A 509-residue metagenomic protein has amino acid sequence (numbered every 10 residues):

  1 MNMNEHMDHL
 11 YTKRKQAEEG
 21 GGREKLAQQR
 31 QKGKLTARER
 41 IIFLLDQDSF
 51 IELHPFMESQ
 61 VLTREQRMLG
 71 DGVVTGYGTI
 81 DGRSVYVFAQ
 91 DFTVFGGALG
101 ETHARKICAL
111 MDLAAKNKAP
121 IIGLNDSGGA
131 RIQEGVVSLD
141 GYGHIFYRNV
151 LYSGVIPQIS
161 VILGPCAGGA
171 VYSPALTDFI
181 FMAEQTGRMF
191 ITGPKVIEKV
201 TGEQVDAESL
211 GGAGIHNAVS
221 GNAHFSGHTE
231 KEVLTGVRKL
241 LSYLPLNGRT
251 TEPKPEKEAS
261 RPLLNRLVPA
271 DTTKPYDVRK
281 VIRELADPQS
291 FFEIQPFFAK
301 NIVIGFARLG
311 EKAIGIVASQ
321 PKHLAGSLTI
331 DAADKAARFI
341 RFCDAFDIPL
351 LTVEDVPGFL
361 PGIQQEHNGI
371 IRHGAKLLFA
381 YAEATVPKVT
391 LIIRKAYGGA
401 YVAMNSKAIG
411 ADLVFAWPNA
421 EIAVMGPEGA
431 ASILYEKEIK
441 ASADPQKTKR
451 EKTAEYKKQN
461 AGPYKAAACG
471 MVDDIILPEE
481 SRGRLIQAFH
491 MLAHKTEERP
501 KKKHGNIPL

Functional and structural regions predicted by a protein language model:
M1-L509: Ligand-binding clefts of soluble mixed alpha/beta catalytic domains
